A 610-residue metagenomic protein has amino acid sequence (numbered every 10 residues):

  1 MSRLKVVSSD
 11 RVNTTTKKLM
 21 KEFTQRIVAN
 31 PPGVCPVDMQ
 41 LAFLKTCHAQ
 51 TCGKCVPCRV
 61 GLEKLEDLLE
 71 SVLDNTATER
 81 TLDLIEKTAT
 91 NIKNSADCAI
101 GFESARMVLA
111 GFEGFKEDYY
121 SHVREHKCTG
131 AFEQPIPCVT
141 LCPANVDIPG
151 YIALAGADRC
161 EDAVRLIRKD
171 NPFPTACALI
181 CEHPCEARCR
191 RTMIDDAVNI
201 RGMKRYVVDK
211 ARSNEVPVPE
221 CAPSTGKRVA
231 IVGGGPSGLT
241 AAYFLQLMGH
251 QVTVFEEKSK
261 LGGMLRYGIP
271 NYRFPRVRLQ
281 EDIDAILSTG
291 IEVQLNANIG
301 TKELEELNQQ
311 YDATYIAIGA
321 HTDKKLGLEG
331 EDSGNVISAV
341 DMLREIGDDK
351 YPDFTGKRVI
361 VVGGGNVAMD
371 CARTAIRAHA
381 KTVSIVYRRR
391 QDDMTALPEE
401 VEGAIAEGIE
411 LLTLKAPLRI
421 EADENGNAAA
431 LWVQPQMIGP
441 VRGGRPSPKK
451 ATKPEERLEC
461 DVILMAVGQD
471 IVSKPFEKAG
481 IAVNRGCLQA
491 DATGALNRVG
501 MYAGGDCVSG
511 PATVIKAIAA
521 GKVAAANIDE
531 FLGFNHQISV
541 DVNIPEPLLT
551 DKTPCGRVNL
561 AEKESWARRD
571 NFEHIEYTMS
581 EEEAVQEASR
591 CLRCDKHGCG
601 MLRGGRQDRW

Functional and structural regions predicted by a protein language model:
M1-T129: Redox cofactor-anchoring modules in respiratory/redox and cofactor-processing assemblies
K45-D67, T90-M107, G130-G150, P172-M193 (+1 more regions): Local cysteine-cluster metal-coordination motifs and their immediate loop/turn environment, predominantly Fe-S cluster
C128-T129, P137, E402-G403, G408 (+6 more regions): Mid-to-C-terminal Rossmann-like scaffold of FAD/NAD(P)H-dependent oxidoreductases
Y206-P223, E281-N296, D323-A378, V483-N497: Glycine-rich dinucleotide-binding loop and its adjacent helix/turn
P223, R228-V232, Q280-L328, R419-W432 (+3 more regions): Feature captures the FAD/FMN-dependent oxidoreductase FAD-binding
Q251-V293, I346, A372-R419, H536-L549: Rossmann-like dinucleotide-binding cores of NAD(P)H-dependent redox enzymes
G334-G356, E424, V441-P511, I515-I518 (+1 more regions): FAD-site-proximal beta/loop scaffold in flavoenzymes
C371, C507-I538: A conserved FAD-binding loop/helix module that cradles the flavin
